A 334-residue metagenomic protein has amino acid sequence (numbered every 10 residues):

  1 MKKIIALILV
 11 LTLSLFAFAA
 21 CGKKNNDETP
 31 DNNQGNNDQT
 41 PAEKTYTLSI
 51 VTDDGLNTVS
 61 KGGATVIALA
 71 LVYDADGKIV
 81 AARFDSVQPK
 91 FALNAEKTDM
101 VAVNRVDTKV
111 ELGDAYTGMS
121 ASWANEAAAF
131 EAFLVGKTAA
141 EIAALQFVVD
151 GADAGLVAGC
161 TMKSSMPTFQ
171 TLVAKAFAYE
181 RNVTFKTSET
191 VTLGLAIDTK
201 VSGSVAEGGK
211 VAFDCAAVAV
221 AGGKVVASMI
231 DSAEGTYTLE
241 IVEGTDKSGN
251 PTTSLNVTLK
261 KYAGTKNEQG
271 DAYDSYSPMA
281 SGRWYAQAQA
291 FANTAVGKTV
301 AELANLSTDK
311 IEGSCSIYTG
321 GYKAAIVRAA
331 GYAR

Functional and structural regions predicted by a protein language model:
M1-C21: N-terminal export/membrane-targeting signals
I5, N25-N26, D107: Small/flexible residues
I5-A6, Q39-E43, K186: Short, surface-exposed loop and linker segments with low hydrophobicity and enrichment for Pro/Ser/Thr
F18-N32: Bacterial lipoprotein signal-peptidase II cleavage site
E28-I50: Post-signal peptide N-terminal segment of mature Sec-exported envelope proteins
Y46-R334: Active-site- and interface-proximal helix/loop "cap" or "latch" segments in soluble metabolic and energy-transducing
